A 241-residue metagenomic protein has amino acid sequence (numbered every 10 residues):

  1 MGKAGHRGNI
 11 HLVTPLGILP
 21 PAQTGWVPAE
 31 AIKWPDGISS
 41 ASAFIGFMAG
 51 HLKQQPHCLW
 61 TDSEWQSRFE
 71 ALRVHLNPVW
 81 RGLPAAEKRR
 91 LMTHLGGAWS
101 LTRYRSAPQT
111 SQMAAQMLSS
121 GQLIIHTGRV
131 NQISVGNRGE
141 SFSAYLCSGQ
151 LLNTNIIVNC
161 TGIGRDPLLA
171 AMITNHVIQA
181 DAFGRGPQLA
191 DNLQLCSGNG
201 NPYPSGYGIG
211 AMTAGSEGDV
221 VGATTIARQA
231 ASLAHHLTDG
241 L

Functional and structural regions predicted by a protein language model:
M1-L241: Flavin (primarily FAD) cofactor-binding/catalytic cores of flavoenzymes
